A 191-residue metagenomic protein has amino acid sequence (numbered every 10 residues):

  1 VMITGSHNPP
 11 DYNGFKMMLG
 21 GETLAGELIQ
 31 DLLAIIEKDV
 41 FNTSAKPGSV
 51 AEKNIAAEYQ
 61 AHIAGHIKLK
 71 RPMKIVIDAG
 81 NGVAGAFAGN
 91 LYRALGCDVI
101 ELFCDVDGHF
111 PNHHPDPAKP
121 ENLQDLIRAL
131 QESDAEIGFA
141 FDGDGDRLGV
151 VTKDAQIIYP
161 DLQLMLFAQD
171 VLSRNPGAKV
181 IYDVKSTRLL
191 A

Functional and structural regions predicted by a protein language model:
M2-I3, I77, E101-L102, A140-F141 (+2 more regions): General beta-strand structural signal in soluble alpha/beta enzymes
M2-Y12, L130-T152, I157: Glycine-rich phosphate-binding loop
G5-S6, E22, I29, C104-D105 (+4 more regions): Short, ordered loop/turn segments at secondary-structure junctions
P10-G20, F87-A88, D146-M165, L190-A191: Short Gly/Thr/Asp-enriched flexible loops that form oxyanion-binding sites at enzyme active sites
D11-S133: Gly/Ser/Thr-enriched, mixed-charge loops and adjacent short helices that form phosphate/oxyanion-binding elements
Q30-A61, G65, D154-A191: Proline/glycine-rich low-complexity loops and linkers
M73, A135-I137, A178: The start of beta-strands in P-loop NTPase/AAA+ ATPase cores
